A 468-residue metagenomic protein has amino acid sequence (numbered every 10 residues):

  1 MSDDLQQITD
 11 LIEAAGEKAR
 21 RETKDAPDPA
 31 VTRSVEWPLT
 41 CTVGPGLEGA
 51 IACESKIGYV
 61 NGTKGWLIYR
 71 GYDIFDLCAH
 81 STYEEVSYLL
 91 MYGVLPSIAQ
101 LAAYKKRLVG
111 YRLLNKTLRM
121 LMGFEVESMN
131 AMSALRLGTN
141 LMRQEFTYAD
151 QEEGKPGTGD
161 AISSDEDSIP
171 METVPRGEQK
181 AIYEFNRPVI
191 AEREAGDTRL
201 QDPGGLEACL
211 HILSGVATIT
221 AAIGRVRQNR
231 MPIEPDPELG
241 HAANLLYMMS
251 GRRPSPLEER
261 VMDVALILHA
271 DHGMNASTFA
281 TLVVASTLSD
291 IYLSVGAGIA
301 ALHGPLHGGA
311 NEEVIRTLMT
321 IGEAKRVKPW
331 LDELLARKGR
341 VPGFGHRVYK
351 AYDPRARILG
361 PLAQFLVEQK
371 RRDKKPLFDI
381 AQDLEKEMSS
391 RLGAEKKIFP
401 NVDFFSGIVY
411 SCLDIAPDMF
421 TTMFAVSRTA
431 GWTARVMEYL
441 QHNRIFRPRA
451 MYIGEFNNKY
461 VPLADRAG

Functional and structural regions predicted by a protein language model:
M1-G468: Non-transmembrane, aqueous-exposed alpha-helical and coiled segments at domain scale
